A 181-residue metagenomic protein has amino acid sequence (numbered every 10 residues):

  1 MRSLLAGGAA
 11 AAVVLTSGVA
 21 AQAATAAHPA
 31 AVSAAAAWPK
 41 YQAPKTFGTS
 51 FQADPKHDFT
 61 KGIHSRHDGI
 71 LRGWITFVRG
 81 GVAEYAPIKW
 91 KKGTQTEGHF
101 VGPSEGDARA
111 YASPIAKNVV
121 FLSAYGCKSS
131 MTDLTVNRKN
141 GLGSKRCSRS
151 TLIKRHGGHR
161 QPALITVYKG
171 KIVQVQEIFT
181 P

Functional and structural regions predicted by a protein language model:
M1-A26: Secretory targeting and sorting signals
A26-A36: Low-complexity, acidic Ser/Thr/Pro-rich repeat tracts that form intrinsically disordered stalk/linker regions of very
A35-P181: Solvent-exposed hydroxyl-ligand-binding patches built from regularly spaced Ser/Thr and small hydrophobics
